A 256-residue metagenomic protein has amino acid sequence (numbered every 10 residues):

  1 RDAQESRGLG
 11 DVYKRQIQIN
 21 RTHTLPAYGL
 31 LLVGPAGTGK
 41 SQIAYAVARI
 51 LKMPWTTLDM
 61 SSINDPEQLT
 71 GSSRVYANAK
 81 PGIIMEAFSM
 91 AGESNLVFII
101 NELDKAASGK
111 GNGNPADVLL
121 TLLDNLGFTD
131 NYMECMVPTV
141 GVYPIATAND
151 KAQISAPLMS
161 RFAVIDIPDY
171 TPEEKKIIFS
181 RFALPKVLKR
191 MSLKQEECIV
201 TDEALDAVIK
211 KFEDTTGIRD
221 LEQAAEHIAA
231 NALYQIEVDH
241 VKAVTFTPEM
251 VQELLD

Functional and structural regions predicted by a protein language model:
D2-Y13: Single conserved hydrophobic/aromatic residue that forms the stacking wall/gate of nucleotide- or nucleobase-binding
Q18-A27: Phosphate-binding P-loop
P26-L58: Walker A/P-loop
I50-A79, A87: AAA+/P-loop NTPase substrate/partner-engagement loops
P66-N78, K105-D117, V164-E174: Flexible beta-alpha connector loops of hexameric P-loop NTPases
A91-I99, D130-A148, E196-D202, F246-P248: AAA+/SF3 P-loop NTPase mechanochemical coupling elements
G92, D150-S160, V164-E226, N231-V244: Conserved C-terminal "switch" segment of AAA+ ATPases
E102-V137: Conserved catalytic/switch belt of AAA+ P-loop NTPases
